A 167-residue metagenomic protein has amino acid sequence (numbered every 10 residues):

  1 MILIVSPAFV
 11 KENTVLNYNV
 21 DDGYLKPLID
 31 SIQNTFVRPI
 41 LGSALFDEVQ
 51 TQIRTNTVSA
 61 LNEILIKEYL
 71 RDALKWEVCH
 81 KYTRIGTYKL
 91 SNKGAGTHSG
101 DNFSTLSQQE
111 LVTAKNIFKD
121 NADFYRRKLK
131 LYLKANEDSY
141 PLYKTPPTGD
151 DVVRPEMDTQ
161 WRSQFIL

Functional and structural regions predicted by a protein language model:
M1-R71, I85-K93, T97-L106, E110-L111 (+2 more regions): Conserved short "hinge" loops at termini or chain/domain junctions
